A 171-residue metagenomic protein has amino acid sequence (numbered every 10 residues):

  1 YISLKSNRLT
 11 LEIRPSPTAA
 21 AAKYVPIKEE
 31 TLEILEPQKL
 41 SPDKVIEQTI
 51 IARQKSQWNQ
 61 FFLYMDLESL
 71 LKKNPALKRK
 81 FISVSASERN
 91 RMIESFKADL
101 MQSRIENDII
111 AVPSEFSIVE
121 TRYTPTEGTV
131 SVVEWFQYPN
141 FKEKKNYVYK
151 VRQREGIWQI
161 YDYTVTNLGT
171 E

Functional and structural regions predicted by a protein language model:
Y1-I2, K144: Ser/Thr/Pro-rich, low-complexity mucin-like regions that serve as glycosylated stalks/linkers or repetitive adhesive
S3-R8: Short Trp-Ser/Thr-centered turn/loop motifs at beta-strand boundaries
L11-P17: Interdomain boundary/hinge segments at the C-termini of tandem beta-sandwich modules
I13, T129, N140-E171: Short beta-strand edge/turn micro-motifs at domain boundaries
T18-N59, L63, L67: Short, low-complexity N-terminal intrinsically disordered segments enriched in polar/charged residues
Q57-V84: Short, well-ordered alpha-helical segments enriched in acidic and aromatic residues
E68-S69, W135-Y138, T166-L168: Solvent-exposed loop/turn segments at secondary-structure junctions within structured extracellular/periplasmic domains
I82-K142: Surface-exposed, charged secondary-structure patches
